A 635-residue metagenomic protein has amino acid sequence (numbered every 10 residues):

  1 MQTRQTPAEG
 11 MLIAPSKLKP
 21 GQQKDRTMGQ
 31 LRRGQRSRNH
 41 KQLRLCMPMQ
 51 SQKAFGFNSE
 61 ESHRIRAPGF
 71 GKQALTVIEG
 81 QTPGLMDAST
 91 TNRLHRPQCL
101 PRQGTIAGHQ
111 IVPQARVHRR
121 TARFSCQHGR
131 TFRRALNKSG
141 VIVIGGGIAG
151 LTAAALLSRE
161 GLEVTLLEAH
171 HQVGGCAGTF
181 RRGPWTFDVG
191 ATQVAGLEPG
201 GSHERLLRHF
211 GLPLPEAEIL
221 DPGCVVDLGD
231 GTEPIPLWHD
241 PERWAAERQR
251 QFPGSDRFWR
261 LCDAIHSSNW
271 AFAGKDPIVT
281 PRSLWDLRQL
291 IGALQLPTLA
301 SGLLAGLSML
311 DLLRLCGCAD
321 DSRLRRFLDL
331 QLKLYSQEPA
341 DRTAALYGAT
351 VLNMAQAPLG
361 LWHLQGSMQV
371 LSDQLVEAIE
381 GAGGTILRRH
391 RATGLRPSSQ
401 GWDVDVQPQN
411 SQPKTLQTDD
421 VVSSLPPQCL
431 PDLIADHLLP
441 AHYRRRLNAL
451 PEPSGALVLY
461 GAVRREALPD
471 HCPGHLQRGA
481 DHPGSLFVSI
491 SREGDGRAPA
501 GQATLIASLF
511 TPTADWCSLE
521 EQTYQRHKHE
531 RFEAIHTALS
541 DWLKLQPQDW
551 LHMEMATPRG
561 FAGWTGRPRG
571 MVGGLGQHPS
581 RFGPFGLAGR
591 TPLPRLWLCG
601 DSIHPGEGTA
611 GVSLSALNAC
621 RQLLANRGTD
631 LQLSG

Functional and structural regions predicted by a protein language model:
D25-T27, K53-I65, F70-H128: Polybasic, low-complexity intrinsically disordered segments
N137-D276: N-terminal glycine-rich phosphate/pyrophosphate-binding loop and immediately adjacent elements
A191, I603-L623: A conserved FAD-binding loop/helix module that cradles the flavin
D230-R342: Rossmann-like flavin
R323-E338, F487, L545-P605: A glycine-rich dinucleotide-binding beta-alpha-beta segment and adjacent secondary-structure elements that constitute
V351-G394, S398: Helical element adjacent to the flavin cofactor pocket in flavoenzyme catalytic cores
L364, R391-A500: Mid-domain catalytic core of redox enzymes that form a hydrophobic substrate pocket/lid adjacent to a catalytic redox
R464-A562: C-terminal segments that line or cap access tunnels to active or ligand-binding sites in enzymes and enzyme-associated
